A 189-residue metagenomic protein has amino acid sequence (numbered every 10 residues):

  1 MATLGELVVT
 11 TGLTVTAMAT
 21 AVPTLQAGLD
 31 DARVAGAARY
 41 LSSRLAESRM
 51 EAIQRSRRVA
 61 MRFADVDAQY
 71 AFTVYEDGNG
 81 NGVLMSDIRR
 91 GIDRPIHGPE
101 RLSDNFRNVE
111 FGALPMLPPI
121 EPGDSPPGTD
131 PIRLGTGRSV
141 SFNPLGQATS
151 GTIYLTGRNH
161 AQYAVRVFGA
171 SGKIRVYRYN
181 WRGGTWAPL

Functional and structural regions predicted by a protein language model:
A2-T11, T16, T20-S43, M50 (+2 more regions): N-terminal helix-rich module
